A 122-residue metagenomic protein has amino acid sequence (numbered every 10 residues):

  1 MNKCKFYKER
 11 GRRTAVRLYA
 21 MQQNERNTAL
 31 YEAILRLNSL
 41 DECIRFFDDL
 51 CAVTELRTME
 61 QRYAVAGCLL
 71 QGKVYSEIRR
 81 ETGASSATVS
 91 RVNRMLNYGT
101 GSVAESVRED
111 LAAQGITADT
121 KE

Functional and structural regions predicted by a protein language model:
M1-L35: General nucleic-acid-binding
N2, L111-E122: Intrinsically disordered, low-complexity regions enriched in acidic/Ser/Thr/Pro/Gln residues
K3, E42-Q61: Short, Lys/Arg-enriched anionic-surface-contact patches
I34-N38, I44, K121: Active-site anion-handling motifs in enzyme catalytic cores
M59-K73: Short, amphipathic alpha-helical "recognition" segments used to contact nucleic acids or chromatin
G72-R79, G101: Short helix-capping/linker segments at secondary-structure and domain boundaries
E77-G83, V89: Short alpha-helical "recognition helix" segments of helix-turn-helix
S86-A113: C-terminal structural segments of small proteins and small subunits
